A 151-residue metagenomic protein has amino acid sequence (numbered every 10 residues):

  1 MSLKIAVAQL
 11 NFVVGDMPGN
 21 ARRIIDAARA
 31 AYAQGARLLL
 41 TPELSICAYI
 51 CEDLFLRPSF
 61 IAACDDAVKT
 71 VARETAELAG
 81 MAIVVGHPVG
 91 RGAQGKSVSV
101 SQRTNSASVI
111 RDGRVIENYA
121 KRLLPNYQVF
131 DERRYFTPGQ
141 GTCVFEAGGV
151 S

Functional and structural regions predicted by a protein language model:
M1-S151: Enzyme catalytic cores with a strong preference for nitrogen-chemistry domains
